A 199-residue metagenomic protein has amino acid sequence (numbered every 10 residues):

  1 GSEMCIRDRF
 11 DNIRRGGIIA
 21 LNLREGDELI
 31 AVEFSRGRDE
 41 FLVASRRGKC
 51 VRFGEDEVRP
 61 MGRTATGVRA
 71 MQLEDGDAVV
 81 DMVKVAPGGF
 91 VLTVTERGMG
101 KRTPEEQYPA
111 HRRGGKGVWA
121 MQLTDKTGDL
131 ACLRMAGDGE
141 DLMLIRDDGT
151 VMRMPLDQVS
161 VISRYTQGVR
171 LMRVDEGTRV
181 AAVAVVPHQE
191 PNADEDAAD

Functional and structural regions predicted by a protein language model:
S2, R7-D199: Short, structured "edge-of-domain" segments at secondary-structure transitions
